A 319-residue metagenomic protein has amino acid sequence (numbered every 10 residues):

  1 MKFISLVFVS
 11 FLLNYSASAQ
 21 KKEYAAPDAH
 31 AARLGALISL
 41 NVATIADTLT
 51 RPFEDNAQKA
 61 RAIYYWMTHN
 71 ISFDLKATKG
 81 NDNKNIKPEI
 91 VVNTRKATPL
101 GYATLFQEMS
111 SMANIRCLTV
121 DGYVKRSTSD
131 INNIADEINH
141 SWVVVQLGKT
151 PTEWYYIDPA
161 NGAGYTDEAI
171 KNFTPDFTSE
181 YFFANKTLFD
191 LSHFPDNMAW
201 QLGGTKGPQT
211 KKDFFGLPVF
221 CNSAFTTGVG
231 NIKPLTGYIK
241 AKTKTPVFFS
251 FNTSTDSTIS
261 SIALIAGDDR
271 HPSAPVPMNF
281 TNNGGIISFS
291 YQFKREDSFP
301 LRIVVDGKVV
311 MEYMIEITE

Functional and structural regions predicted by a protein language model:
M1-K22: Bacterial Sec-dependent N-terminal signal peptides
L6, N81-D82, S298: Juxtamembrane/interface motifs at transmembrane-helix termini
L6-F8, P52, N132-I134, Y238-K240 (+1 more regions): Residues embedded in well-ordered secondary-structure elements
K21-T98, T104-Q107: Secondary-structure boundary elements
T104-A184: Hydrophobic/aromatic-rich core segments of domains that either
D136, Y155-I157, T166-E319: Alpha-helical and coiled-coil interaction segments, frequently adjacent to or embedded within charge-biased
